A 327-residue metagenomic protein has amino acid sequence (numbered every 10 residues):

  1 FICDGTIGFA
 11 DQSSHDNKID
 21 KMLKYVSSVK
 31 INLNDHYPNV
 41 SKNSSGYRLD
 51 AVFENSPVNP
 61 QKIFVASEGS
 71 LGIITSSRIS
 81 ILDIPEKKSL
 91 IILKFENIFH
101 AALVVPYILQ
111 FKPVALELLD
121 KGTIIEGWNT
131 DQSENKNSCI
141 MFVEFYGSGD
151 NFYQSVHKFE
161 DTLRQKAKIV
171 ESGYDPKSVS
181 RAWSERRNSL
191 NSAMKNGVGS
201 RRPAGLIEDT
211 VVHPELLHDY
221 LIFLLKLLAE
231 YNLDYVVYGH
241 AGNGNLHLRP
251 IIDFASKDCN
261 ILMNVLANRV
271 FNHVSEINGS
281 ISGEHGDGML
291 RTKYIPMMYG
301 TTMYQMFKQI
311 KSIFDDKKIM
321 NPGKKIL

Functional and structural regions predicted by a protein language model:
F1-K112, D316-L327: FAD-binding subdomain of flavoenzyme oxidoreductases
S14, S155, L262-L266, Y299-M306: Short acidic-hydrophobic sequence patches enriched in Asp/Glu that either
K21-S27, N43, D258-R269, M303: Internal nucleotide-binding/catalytic subdomain
Y47, N268, N272, Q305-K308 (+1 more regions): Residues on a specific face of well-ordered alpha-helices
F53-P57, Q61-V265, F271-H273, I277-N278 (+1 more regions): C-terminal substrate-recognition/cap domain of FAD-linked oxidoreductases
A193-S200, K293-L327: Activity-critical C-terminal alpha-helical subdomain
L248, H285, D315: Hydrophobic, well-ordered secondary-structure elements that form the walls of internal hydrophobic environments
S280-D287, P322-K325: Short acidic/histidine-rich active-site segments
